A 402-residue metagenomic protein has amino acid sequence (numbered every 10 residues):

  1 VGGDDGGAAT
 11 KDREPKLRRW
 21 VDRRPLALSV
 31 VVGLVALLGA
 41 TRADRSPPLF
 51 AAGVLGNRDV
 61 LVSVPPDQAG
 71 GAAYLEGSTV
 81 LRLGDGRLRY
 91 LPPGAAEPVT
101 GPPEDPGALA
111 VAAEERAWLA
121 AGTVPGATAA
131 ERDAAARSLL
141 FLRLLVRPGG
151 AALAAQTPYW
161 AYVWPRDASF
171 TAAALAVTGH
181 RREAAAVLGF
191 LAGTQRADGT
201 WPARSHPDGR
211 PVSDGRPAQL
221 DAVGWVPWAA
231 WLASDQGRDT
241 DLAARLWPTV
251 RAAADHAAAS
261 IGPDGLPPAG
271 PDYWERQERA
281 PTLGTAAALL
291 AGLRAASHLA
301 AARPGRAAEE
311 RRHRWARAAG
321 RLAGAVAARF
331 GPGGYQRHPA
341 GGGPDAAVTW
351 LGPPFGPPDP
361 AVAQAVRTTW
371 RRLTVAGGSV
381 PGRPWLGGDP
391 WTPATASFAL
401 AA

Functional and structural regions predicted by a protein language model:
P15-V32: N-terminal Sec-pathway targeting helices
R24, V32-A161, A185-A186, F190 (+1 more regions): Low-complexity, Ser/Thr/Pro/Gly-enriched N-terminal "stalk/linker" regions
E114-T128, S169-R181, W225-D241, A288-R306 (+2 more regions): Well-ordered alpha-helical scaffold segments within catalytic/enzyme domains
P125-R137, R196-D198, W228-G284, H338-D345: Active-site acid/base region of carbohydrate-active enzymes
A134-G150, H180-P202, L246-L266, A316-G334 (+1 more regions): Long, well-ordered core segments of solenoidal/helical folds
G150, P202-A218, P263-P281: Acidic/His metal-coordination segments adjacent to aromatic residues that form catalytic metal sites in metalloenzymes
A161-I261, A286: Aromatic-rich carbohydrate-recognition surfaces in CAZymes
P217, A280-A291, A301-A396: Extended ligand-binding clefts on enzyme/binding-domain cores
